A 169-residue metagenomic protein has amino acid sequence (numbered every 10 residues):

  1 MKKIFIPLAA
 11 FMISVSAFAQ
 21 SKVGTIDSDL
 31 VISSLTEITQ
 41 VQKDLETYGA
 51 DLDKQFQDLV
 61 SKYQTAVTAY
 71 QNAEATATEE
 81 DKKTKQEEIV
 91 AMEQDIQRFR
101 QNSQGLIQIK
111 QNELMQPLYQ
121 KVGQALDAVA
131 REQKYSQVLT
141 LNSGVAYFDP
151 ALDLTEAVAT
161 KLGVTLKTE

Functional and structural regions predicted by a protein language model:
M1-K22: Bacterial Sec-dependent N-terminal signal peptides
Q20-V145, K167-E169: Amphipathic alpha-helical segments
